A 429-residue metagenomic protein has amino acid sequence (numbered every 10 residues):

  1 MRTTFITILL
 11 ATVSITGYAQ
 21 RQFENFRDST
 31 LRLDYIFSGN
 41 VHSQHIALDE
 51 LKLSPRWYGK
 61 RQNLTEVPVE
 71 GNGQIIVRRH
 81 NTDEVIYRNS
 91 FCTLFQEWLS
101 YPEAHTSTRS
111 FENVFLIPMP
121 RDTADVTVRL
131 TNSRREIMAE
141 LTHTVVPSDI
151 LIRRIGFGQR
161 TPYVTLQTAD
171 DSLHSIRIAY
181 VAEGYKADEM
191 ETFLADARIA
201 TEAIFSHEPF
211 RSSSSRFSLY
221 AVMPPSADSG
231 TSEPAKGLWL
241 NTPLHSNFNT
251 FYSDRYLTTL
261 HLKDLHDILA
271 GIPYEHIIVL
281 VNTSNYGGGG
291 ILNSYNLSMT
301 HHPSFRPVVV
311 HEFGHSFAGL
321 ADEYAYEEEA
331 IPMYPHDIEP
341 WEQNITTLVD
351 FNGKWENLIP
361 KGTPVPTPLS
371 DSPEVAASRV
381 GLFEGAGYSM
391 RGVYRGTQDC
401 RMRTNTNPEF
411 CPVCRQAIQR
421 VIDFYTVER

Functional and structural regions predicted by a protein language model:
M1-F5: Positively charged n-region of N-terminal signal peptides that target proteins for export
L9-Y18: Hydrophobic h-region of N-terminal signal peptides that target proteins for export in Gram-negative bacteria
R21-F37, V41-I46, Y324-R429: Replace "(M1/M4/M9/M12/WLM)" with "(e.g., M1/M4/M8/M9/M12/M26/WLM)" and add "not limited to" to clarify scope
R27-L151: Beta-strand-enriched, solvent-exposed domains that form extended recognition/catalytic surfaces
I152-E208, A221-T231: Fold-level signature of zinc-dependent metallopeptidase catalytic domains
T192, G288-E312: Short pre-active-site segment immediately N-terminal to the catalytic Zn-binding motif
R216-L292: Active-site-proximal segments of metallohydrolase catalytic domains
F313-E329: Catalytic Zn2+-binding segment of zinc metalloproteases
